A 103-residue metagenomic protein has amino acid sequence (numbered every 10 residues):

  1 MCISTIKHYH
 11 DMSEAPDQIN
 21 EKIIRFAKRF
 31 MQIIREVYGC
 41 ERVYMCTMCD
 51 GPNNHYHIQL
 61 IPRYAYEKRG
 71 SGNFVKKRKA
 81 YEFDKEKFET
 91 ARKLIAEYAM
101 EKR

Functional and structural regions predicted by a protein language model:
M1-R103: HIT superfamily nucleotide-processing domains
